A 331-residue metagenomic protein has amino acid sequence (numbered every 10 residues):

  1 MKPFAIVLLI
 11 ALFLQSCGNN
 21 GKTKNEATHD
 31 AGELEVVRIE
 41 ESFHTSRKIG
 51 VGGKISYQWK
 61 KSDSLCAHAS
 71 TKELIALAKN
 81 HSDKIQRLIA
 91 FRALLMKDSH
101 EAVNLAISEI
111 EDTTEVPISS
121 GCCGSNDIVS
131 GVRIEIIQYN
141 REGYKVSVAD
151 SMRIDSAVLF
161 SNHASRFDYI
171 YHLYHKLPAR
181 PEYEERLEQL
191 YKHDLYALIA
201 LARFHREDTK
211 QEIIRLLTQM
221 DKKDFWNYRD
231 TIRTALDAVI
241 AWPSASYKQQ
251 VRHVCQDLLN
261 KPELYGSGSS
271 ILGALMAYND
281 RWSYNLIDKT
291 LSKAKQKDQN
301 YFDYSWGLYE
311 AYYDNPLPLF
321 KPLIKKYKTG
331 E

Functional and structural regions predicted by a protein language model:
K2-L9: Sec-dependent signal peptide recognition, specifically the positively charged N-region followed immediately by
L14-S16: C-terminal motif of bacterial Sec signal peptides marking the signal peptidase cleavage site
G18-N20: Bacterial signal peptide processing site
T23-S42, C66-K79, S99-V116, S147-V158 (+5 more regions): Amphipathic alpha-helical scaffolding segments comprising HEAT/armadillo-like alpha-solenoid repeats
T45-A67, L88-K97, S119-K145, A164-P178 (+5 more regions): Structural detector for internal amphipathic alpha-helices that build alpha-solenoid repeat scaffolds
D83-R87: Alpha-helical scaffolds flanking conserved acidic
L286, D298-P322, Y327, E331: Extended, charge-rich alpha-helical scaffold/interaction domains
